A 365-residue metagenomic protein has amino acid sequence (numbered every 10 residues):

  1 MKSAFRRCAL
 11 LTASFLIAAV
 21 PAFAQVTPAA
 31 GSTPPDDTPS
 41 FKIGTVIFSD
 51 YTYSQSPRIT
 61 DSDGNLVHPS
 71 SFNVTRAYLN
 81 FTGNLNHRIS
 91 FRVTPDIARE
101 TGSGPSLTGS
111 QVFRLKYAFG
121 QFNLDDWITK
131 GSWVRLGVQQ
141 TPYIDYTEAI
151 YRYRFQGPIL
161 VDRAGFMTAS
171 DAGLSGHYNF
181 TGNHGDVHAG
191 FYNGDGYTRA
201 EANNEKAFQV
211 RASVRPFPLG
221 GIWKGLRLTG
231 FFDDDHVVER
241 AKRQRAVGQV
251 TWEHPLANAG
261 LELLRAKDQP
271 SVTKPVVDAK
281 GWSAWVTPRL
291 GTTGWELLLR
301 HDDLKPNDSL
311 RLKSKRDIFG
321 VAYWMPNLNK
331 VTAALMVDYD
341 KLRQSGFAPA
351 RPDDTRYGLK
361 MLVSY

Functional and structural regions predicted by a protein language model:
M1-R6: N-terminal secretory signal peptides that target proteins for export/translocation
A9-P21: Bacterial N-terminal signal peptides
L16-I17, I97, V272: Alpha-helical transmembrane segments and their juxtamembrane interfaces
P28-S56, L66-Y197, A202-Q209, S213-G220 (+1 more regions): Outer membrane beta-barrel
D36, F48, S54-H68, N86 (+7 more regions): Outer-membrane beta-barrel pore domains
